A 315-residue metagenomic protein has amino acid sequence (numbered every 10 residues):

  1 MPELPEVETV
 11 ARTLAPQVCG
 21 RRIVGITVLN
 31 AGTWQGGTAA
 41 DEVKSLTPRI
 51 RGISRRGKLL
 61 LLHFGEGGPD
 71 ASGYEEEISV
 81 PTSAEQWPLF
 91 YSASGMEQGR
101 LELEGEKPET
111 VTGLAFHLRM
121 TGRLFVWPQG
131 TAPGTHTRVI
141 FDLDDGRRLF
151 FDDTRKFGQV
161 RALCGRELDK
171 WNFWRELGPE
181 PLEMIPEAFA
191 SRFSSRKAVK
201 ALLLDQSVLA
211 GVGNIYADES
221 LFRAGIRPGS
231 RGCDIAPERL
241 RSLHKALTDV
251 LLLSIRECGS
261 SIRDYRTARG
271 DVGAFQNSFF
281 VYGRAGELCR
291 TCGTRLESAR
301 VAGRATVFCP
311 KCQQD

Functional and structural regions predicted by a protein language model:
M1-G158: Gly/Gly-Pro- and Ser/Thr-rich, intrinsically disordered tail segments characteristic of DNA damage-repair and tolerance
P2, E6, P181, R239: Catalytic cores of large soluble enzymes that bind and process phosphate-bearing ligands
R22-P48, S54, L59, E66 (+3 more regions): Basic, nucleic-acid-binding surfaces and adjacent catalytic neighborhoods in DNA/RNA-processing proteins
Y91, G99-R223, R231: Phosphate/anion-contacting hairpin/loop surfaces
